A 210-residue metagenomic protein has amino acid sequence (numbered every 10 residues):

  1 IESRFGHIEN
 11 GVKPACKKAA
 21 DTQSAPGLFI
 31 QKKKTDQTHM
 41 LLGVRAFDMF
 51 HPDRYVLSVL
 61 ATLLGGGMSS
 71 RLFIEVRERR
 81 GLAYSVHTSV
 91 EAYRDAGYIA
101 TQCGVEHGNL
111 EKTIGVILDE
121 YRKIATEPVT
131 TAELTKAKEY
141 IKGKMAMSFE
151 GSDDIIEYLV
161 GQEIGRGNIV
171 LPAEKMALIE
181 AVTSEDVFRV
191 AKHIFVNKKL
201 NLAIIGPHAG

Functional and structural regions predicted by a protein language model:
I1-D48, I204-G210: An aromatic/glycine/proline-enriched structural segment found at the starts of mature extracellular/organellar domains
F5, L57-G67, I117-R122: Bilobed periplasmic-binding protein/Venus flytrap-like ligand-binding cleft at the lobe interface of extracytoplasmic
D21-T22, M49-P52, Y93-D95: Short glycine/serine/proline-enriched coil/turn segments at secondary-structure junctions
I30-K32, L63, E91: Short Gly/Pro-enriched turn/cap motifs at secondary-structure boundaries
L41-F47, R77-T126, T131-V182, N197-G206: M16 family metallopeptidases and their MPP-like homologs
P52-G65, L72-V76: Active/ligand-binding-proximal structured segments within catalytic/core domains that scaffold catalytic residues
R189: Pyridoxal 5′-phosphate
